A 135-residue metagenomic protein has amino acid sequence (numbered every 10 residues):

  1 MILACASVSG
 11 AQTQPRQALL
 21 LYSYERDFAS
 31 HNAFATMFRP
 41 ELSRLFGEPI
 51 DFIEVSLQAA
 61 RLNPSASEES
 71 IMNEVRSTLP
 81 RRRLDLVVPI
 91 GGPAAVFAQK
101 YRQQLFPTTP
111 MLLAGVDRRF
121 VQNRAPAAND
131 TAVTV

Functional and structural regions predicted by a protein language model:
I2-V135: Short hydrophobic alpha-helices and adjacent helix-cap/hinge residues
